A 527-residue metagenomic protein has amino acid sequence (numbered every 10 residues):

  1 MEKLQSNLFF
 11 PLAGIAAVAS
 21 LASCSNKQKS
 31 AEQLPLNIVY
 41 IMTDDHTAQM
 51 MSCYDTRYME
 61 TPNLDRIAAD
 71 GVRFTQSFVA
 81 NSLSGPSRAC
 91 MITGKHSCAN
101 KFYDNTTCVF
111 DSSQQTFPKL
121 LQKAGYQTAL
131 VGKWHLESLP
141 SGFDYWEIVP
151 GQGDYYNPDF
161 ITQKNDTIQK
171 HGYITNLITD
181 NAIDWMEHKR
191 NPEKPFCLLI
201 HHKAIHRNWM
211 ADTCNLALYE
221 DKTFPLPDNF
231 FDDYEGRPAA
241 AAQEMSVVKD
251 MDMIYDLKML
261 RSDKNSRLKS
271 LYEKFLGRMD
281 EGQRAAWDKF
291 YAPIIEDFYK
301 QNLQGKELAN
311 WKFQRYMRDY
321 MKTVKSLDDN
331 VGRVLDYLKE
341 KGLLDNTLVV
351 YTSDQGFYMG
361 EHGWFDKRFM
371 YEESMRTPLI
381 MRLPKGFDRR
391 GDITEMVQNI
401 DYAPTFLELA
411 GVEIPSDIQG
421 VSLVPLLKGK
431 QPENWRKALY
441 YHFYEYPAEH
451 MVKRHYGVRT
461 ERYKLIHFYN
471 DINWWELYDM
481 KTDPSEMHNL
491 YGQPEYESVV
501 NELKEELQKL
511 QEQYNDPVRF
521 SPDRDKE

Functional and structural regions predicted by a protein language model:
E2-Y469, N473-W475, P484-E512, V518-E527: Formylglycine-dependent sulfatase
K481: A short, internal acetyl-CoA/4′-phosphopantetheine-binding micro-motif in the GNAT/acyltransferase core
